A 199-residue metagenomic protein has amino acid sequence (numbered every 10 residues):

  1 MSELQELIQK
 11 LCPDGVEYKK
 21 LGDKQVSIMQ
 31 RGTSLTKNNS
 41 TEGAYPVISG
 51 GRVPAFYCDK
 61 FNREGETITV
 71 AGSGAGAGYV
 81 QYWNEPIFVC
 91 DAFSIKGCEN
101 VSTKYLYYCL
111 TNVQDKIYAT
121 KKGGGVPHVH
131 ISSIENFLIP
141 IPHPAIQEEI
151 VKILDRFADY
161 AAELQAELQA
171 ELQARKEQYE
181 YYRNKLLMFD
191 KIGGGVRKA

Functional and structural regions predicted by a protein language model:
M1-A199: Charged, alpha-helix-forming regions
